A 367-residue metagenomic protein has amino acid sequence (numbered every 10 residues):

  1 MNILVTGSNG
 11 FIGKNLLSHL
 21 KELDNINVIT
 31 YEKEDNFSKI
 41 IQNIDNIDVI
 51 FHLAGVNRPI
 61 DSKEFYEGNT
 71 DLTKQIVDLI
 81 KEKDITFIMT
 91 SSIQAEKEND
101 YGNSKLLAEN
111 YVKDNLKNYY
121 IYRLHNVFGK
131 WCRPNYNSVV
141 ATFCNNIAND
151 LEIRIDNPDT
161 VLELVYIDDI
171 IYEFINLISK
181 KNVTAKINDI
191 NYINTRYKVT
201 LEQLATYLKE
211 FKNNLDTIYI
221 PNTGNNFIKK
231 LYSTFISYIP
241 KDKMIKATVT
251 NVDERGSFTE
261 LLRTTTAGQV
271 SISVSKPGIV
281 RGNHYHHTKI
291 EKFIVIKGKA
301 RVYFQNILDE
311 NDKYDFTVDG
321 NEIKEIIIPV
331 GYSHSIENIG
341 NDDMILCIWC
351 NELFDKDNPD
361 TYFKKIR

Functional and structural regions predicted by a protein language model:
I3-L20: N-terminal Rossmann NAD(P)H-binding glycine-rich loop of SDR-like oxidoreductase domains
D35-K81, Q94-K97: NAD(P)H-binding glycine-rich loop region in Rossmannoid oxidoreductase-like domains and their noncatalytic homologs
K74-E109, N115, Y119-Y122: Conserved Rossmann-fold NAD(P)-dependent oxidoreductase catalytic core, especially the SDR/UDP-sugar
N110-R133, C144-T160, I190: Conserved beta-loop-beta element that borders a ligand/cofactor-binding pocket
P134-T142, D159-S179, E202, T206: Substrate-positioning beta->alpha
N176, K180-T248: Mid/C-terminal beta-alpha module of Rossmann-like enzyme folds, strongest in SDR-family dehydrogenases/epimerases
M244-N283: A short glycine-rich, His/Asp/Glu-containing loop-to-beta-strand
L308-D312, E337-R367: Double-stranded beta-helix
